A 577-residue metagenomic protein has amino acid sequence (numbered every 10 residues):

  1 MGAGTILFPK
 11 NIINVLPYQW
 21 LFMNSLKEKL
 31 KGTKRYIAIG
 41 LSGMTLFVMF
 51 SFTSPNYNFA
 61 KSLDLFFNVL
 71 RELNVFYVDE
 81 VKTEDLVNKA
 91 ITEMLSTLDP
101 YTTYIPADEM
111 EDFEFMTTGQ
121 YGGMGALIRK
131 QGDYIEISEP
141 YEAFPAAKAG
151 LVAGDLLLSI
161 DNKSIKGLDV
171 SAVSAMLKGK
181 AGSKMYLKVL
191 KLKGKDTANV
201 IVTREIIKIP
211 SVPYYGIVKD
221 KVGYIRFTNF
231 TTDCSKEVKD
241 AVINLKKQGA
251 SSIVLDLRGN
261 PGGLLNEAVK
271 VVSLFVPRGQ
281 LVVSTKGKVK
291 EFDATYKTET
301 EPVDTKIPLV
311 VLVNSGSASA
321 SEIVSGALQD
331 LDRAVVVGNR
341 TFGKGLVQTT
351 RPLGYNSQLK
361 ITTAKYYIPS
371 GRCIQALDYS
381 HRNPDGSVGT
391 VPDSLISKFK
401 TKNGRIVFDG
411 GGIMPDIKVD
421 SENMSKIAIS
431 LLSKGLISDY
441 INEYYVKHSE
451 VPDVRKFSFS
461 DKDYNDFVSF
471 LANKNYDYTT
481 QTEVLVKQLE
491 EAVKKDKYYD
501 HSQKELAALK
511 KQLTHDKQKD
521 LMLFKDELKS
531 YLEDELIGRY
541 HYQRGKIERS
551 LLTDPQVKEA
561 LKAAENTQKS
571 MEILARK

Functional and structural regions predicted by a protein language model:
A3-T5: Ala/Thr-enriched low-complexity intrinsically disordered regions
L7-P9: Intrinsically disordered, low-complexity segments enriched in serine/threonine/proline/glycine and often basic
N11-K31: N-terminal Lys/Arg-rich, disordered targeting/topogenic segments
N24, M44-T45, M49-F66, L70-T83 (+5 more regions): Cleft-lining beta-strand/loop regions that shape enzyme active-site pockets
K27-S42: N-terminal Sec-pathway targeting helices
Y77-S138, K184-Y186, L190-R204, I209-Y214 (+2 more regions): Extended, small/polar residue-biased N-terminal targeting/export presequences and adjacent propeptide/linker tracts
A320, D332, N339, G343-K400 (+1 more regions): Polar, glycine-rich mid-to-C-terminal structural blocks that act as macromolecule-binding/assembly scaffolds
C373-S380, P384-K577: Conserved functional hotspot residues or short segments at active or partner-binding sites across diverse domains
